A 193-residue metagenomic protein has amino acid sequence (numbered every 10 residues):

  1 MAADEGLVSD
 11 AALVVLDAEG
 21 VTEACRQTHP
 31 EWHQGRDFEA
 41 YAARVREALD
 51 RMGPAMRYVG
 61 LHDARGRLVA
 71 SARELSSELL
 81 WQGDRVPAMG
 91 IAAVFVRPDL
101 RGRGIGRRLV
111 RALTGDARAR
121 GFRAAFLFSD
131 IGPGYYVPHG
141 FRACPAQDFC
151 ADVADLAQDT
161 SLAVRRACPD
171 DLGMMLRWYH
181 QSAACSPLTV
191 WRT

Functional and structural regions predicted by a protein language model:
G6-C25, L162-R177: A short beta-loop-alpha structural element at the N-terminal edge of CoA-dependent acyl/N-acetyltransferase catalytic
D17-V94, A183-T193: A conserved beta-strand-loop-helix scaffold within acyl/acetyltransferase catalytic domains
I91-R101, I131: A short, internal acetyl-CoA/4′-phosphopantetheine-binding micro-motif in the GNAT/acyltransferase core
L100-A112: Conserved acetyl-CoA pyrophosphate-binding loop and the N-cap/start of the following alpha-helix in GNAT-like
R118-R123, S129-D148: Conserved active-site alpha-helix within GNAT-family acetyltransferase domains
R142-T193: Amide-forming acyltransferase catalytic core, primarily the GNAT-like/NAT-type and related acyltransferase folds
